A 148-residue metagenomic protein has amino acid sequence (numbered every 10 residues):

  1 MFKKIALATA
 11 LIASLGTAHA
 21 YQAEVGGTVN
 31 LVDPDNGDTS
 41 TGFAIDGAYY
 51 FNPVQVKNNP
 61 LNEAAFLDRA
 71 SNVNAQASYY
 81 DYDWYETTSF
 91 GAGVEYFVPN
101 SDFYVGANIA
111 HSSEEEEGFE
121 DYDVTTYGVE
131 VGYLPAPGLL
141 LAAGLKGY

Functional and structural regions predicted by a protein language model:
F2-T9, A13-Y148: Outer-membrane beta-barrel proteins
